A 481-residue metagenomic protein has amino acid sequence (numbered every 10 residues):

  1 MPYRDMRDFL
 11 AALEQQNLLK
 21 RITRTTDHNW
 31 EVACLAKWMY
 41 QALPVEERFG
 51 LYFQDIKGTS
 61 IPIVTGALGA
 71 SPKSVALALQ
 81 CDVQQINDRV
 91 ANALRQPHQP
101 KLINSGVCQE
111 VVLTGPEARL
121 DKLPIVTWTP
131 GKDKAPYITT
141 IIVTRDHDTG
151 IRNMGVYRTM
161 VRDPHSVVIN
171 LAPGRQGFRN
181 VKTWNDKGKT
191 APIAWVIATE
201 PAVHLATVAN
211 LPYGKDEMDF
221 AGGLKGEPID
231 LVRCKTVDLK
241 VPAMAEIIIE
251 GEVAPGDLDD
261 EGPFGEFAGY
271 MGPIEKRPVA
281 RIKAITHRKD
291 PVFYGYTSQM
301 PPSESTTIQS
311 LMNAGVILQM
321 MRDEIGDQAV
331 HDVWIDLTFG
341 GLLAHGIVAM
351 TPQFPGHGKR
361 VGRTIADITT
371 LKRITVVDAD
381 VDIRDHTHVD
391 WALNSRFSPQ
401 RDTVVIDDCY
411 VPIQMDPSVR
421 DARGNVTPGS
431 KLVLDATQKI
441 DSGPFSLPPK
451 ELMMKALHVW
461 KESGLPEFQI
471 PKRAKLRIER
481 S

Functional and structural regions predicted by a protein language model:
M1-S481: Extended, highly charged
